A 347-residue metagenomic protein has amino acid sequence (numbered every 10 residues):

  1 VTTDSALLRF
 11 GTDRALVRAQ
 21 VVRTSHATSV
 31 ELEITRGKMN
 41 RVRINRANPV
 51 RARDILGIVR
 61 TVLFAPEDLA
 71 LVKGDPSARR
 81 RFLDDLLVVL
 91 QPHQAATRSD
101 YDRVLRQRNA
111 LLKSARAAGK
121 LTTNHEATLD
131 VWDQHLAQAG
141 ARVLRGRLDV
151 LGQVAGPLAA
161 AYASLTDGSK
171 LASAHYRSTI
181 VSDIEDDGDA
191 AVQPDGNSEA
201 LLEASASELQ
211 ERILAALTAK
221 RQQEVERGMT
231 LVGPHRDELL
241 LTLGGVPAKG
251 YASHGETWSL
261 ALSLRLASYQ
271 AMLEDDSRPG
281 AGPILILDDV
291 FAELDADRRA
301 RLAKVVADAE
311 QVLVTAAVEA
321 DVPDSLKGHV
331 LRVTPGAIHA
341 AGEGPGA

Functional and structural regions predicted by a protein language model:
V1-A78, F82-Q94, G152-A160, L209 (+1 more regions): Nucleotide-state sensing region of NTPase/ATPase domains
T3-D4, L83, L90-R147, I284: Long, non-coiled-coil amphipathic alpha-helical linker/lever segments that couple catalytic cores to other domains
A19, Q311-A317: Structural recognition of the conserved hydrophobic beta-strand(s) that form the central parallel beta-sheet of P-loop
V62, L313, H329-L331: Hydrophobic/aromatic beta-strand patches that form the interior of the parallel beta-sheet core in alpha/beta enzyme
V62-F64, P283-I286: Hydrophobic positions in the central parallel beta-sheet of the AAA+
K120-I284, E293-D297, R301-K304, D308-A309 (+2 more regions): Conserved NTPase motor "head" modules and their coupling/switch loops across ABC/AAA+ ATPases, GTPases, and GHKL ATPases
D288-V290: Walker B catalytic acidic pair
